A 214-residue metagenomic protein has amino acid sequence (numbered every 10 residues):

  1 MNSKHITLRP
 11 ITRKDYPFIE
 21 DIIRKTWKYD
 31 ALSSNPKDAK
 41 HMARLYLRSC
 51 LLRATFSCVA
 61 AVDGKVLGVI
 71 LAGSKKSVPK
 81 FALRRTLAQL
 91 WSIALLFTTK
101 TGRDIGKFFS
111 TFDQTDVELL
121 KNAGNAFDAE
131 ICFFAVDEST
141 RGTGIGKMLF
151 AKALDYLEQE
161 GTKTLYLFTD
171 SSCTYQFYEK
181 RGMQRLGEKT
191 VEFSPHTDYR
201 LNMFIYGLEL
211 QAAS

Functional and structural regions predicted by a protein language model:
I6-D21, S74: A short beta-loop-alpha structural element at the N-terminal edge of CoA-dependent acyl/N-acetyltransferase catalytic
W27-Y46, T86-A88, T99: Conserved GNAT-fold acetyl-CoA-binding loop/helix
P36-S57, V62, L67, L71 (+1 more regions): Active-site rim helix/loop that mediates acceptor-substrate recognition in acyltransferases
K76-D128, F193-T197: Conserved acyl-donor/pantetheine-binding loop and adjacent beta-alpha core of acyl/acetyltransferases and related
D128-A129, L157-D170: Conserved GNAT acetyl-CoA-binding A-motif
V136, G142-D155, K180: Conserved acetyl-CoA-binding loop-helix of GNAT-fold acetyltransferases
K147, S171-E188: Conserved active-site alpha-helix within GNAT-family acetyltransferase domains
Y166, Q184-N202: Conserved catalytic-core motifs of GNAT/GCN5-like acyltransferases
